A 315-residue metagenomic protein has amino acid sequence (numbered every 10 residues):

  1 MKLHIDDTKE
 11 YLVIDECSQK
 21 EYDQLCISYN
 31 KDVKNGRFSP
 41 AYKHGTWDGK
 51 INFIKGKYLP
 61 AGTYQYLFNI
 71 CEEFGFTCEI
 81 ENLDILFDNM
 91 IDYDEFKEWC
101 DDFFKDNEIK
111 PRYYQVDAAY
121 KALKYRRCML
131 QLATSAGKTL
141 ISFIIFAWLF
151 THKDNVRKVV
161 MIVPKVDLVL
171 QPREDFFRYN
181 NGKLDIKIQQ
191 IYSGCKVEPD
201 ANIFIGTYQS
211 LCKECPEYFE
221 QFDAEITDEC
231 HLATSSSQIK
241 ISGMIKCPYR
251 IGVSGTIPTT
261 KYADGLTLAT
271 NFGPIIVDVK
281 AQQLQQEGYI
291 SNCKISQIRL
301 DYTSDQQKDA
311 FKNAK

Functional and structural regions predicted by a protein language model:
M1-I85: N-terminal accessory nucleic-acid engagement/regulatory domains that precede and modulate ATP-driven motor cores
W47-I51, E79-Q131: Conserved pre-motif I regulatory segment
L67, D223-A224, H231-S296: Post-DEXD/H (motif II) to motif III coupling segment of the RecA-like Helicase ATP-binding lobe
K124-L149: Walker A/P-loop
T151, S193-A224, T234-K240: Conserved helix/coil segment N-terminal to the catalytic DExD/H
V159, P164-G194: Conserved helix-turn-beta segment of the N-terminal RecA-like "Helicase ATP-binding" lobe in SF1/SF2 helicases
K165, G206-S210, V253-I257: A short beta-strand-to-loop transition that corresponds to the Sensor-1 phosphate-sensing loop of AAA+ P-loop ATPases
F311-K315: Conserved helicase/translocase motor-coupling segment
